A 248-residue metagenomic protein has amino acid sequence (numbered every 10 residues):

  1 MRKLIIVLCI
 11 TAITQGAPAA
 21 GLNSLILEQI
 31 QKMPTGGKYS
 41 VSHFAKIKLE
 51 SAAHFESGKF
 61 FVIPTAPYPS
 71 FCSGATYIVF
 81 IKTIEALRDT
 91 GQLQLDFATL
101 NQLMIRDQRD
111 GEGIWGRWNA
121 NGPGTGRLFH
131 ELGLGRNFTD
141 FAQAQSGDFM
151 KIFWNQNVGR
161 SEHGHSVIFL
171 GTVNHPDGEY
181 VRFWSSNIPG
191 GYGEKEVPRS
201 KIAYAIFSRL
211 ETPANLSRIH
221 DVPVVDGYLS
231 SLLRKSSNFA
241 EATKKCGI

Functional and structural regions predicted by a protein language model:
L4-I13: Sec-dependent N-terminal signal peptides
L8, P64-T65, R136: Generic anion/oxyanion-binding catalytic loop in active/binding sites
G16-N119, S237-I248: N-terminal capping segments
G36, N174-D177, T212: Structural alpha-beta junctions
A86-D89, V173-G178, K235: Alpha-helix termini
A98-G191: ...with weaker cross-activation on analogous glycine-rich loops/strands in unrelated enzymes
Y180-I248: Low-complexity, Gly/Ser/Thr/Pro-rich intrinsically disordered linker/tail segments
